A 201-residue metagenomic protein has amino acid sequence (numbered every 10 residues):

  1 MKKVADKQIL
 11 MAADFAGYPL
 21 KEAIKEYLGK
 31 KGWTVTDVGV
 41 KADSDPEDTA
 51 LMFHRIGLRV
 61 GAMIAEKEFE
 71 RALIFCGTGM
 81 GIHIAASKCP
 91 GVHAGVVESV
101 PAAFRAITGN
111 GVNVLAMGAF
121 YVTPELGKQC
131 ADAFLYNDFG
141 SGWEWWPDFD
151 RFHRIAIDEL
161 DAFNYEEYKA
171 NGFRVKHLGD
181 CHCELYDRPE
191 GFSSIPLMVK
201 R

Functional and structural regions predicted by a protein language model:
K2-V4, I64-E68, I107-G109: Solvent-exposed alpha-helices and their adjacent loops that cap or buttress functional pockets in soluble metabolic
A5-I9: Extreme N-terminal starter segment of soluble prokaryotic enzymes
L10-L20, V100-R201: C-terminal binding/interaction regions
P19-K30: Short, solvent-exposed amphipathic alpha-helices that sit in or adjacent to ligand/effector-binding or catalytic
K31, C89-V92, N110: Short, structured coil segments at secondary-structure junctions
T34-T49: A short beta-strand-loop structural module common to alpha/beta enzyme folds
P46-L58: Structural motif
I56, V60-V96: Helix-adjacent hinge/juxtasegments
